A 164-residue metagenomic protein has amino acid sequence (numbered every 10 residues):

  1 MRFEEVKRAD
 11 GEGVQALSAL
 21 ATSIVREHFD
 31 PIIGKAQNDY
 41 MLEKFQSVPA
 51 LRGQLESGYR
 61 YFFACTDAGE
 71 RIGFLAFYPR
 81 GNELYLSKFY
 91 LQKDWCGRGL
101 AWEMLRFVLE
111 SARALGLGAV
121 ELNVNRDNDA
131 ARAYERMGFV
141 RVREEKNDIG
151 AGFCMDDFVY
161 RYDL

Functional and structural regions predicted by a protein language model:
R2-E12, A16-D94, L105-S111, L115 (+2 more regions): Acetyl-CoA-dependent GNAT
Q15, A131-R132: Alpha-helical elements of the RecA-like P-loop NTPase motor core of helicases
F89, N125-D127: Active-site beta-loop-alpha junctions enriched in small/polar residues
G99: Conserved G/P- and acidic residue-centered "switch" motifs that form tight phosphate/ATP-binding loops in soluble
W102: Residues forming the Rossmann-fold NAD(P)(H) cofactor-binding site
E121-N125, V140-F158: Conserved catalytic-core motifs of GNAT/GCN5-like acyltransferases
Y134-E135, F139: Conserved active-site tyrosine of GNAT-family acetyltransferases
